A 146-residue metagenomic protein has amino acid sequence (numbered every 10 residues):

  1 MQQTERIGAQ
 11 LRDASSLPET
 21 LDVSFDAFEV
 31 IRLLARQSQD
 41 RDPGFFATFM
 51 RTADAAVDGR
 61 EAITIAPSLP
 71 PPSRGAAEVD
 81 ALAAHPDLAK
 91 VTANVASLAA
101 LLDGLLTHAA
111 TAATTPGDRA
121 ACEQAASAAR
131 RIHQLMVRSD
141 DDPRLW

Functional and structural regions predicted by a protein language model:
M1-F46: Leu/Val/Ala/Ile-rich N-terminal alpha-helices, chiefly Sec-type signal peptides and the beginnings
M1-G8, P43-F46, A53, V57 (+2 more regions): Function-determining surface determinants
Q2-Q3, E29, E61, I65-S68 (+3 more regions): Long, contiguous alpha-helical bundle segments
T20-V23, T48, T52, V91-L98 (+2 more regions): Amphipathic alpha-helix face/heptad-repeat signature
E29-Q39, V57, E61-T64, D103 (+2 more regions): Alpha-helical repeat scaffolds in large eukaryotic proteins
R36-G75: Alpha-helical segments in soluble extracytoplasmic regions
I63-P116: Amphipathic protein-protein interaction modules
L98-W146: Preference for long, well-ordered alpha-helical segments
